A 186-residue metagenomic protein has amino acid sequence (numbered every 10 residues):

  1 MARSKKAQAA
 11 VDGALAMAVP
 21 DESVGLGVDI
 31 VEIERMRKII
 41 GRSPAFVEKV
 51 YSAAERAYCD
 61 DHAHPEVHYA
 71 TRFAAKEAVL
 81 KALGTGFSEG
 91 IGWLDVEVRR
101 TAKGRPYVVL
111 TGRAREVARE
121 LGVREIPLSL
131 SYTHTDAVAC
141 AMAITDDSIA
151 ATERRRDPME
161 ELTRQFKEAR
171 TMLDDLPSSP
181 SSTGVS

Functional and structural regions predicted by a protein language model:
A2-S186: Core catalytic alpha/beta fold that binds nucleotide/phospho-ligands
